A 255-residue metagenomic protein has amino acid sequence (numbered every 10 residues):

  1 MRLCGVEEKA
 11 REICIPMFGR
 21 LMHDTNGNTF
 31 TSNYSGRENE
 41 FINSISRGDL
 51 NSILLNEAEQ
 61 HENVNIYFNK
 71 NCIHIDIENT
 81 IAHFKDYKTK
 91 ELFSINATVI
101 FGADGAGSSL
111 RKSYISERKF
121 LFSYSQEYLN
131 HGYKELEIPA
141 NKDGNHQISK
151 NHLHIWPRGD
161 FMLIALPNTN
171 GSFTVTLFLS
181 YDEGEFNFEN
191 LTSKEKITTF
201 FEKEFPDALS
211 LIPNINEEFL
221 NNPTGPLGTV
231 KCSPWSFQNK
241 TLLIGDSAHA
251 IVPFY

Functional and structural regions predicted by a protein language model:
R2-E135: Conserved N-terminal helical subregion
G36-R37, L179-Y181, S247-A248: Short, histidine-centered active-site or binding-site loop motifs used for metal coordination, general acid-base
S46, S180-D182, V252: Helix-capping/helix-break motifs at membrane-protein junctions, especially on the cytosolic side just before or after
N79-L227, K231-F237: Conserved FAD-binding catalytic core of PHBH/FMO-like flavoproteins
S236-V252: Short FAD-binding loop at a beta-strand-to-alpha-helix junction that anchors the flavin cofactor in diverse
Y255: Catalytic Zn2+-binding segment of zinc metalloproteases
